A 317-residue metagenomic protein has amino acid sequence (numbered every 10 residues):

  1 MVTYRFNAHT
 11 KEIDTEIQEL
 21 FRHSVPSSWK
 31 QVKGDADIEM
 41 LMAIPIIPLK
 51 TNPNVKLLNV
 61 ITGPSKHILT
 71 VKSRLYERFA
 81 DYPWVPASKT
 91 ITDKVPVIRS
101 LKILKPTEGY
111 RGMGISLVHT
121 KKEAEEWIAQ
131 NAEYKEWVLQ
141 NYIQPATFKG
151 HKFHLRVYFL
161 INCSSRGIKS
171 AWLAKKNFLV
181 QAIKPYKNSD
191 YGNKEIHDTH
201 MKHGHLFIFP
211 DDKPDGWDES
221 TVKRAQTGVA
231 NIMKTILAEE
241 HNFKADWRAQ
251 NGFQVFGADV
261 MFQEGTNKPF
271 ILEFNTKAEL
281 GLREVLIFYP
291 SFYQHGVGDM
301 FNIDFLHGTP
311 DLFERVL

Functional and structural regions predicted by a protein language model:
T3-L101, E108-Y110: Conserved N-proximal alpha/beta basic substrate-recognition cap immediately N-terminal to, or forming the N-lobe
P53, I271-L272: Short capping micro-motif at the N-terminus of alpha-helices
L57, I103, V138-Q140: Structural detector of well-ordered beta-strand residues that form the stable sheet scaffold of enzyme domains
T107-F253, F262-G265, P269, N275 (+1 more regions): Catalytic core of tubulin tyrosine ligase-like
A258-V260: Hydrophobic residue at the +6 position relative to the catalytic HRD Asp in the kinase catalytic loop
